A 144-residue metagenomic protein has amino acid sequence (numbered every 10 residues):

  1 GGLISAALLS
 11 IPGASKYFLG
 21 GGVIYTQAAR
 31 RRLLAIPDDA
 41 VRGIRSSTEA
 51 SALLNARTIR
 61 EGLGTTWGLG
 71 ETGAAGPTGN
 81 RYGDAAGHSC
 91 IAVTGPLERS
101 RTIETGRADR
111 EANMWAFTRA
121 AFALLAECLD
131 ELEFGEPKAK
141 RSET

Functional and structural regions predicted by a protein language model:
G1-T144: Short alpha-helical segments enriched in small residues
